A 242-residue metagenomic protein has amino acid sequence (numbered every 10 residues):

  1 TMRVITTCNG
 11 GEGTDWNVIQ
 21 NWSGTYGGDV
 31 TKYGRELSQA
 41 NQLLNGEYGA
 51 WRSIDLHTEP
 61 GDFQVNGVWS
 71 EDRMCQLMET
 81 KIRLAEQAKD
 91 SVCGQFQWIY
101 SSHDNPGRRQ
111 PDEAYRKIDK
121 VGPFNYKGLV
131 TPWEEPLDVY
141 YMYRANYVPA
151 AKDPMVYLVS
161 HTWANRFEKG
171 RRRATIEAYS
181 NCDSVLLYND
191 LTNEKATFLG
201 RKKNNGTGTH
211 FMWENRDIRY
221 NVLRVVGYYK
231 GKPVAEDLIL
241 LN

Functional and structural regions predicted by a protein language model:
T1-V139, Y143, D153-F167, M212: Substrate-binding/catalytic cleft of secreted carbohydrate-active enzymes, primarily glycoside hydrolases
S102-D104, Q110-R171, T175-N242: Catalytic cores of secreted or luminal carbohydrate-active enzymes
